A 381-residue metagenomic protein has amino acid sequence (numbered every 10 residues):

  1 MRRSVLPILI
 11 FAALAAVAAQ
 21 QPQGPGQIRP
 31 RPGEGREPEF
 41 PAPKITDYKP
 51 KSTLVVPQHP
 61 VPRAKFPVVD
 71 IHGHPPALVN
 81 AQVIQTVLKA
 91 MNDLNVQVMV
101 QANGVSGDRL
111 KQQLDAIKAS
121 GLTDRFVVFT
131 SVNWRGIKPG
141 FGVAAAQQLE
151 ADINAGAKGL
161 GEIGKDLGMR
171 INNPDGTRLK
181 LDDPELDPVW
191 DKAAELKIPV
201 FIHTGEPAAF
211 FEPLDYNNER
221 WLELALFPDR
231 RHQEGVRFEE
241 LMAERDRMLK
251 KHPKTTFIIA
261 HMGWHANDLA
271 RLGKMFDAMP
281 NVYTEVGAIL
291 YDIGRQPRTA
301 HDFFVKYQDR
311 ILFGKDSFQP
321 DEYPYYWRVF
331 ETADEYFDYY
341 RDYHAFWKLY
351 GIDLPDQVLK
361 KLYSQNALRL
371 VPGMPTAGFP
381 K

Functional and structural regions predicted by a protein language model:
M1-S4: Positively charged n-region of N-terminal signal peptides that target proteins for export
P7-A16: Bacterial N-terminal signal peptides
P22-G121, A144: An N-terminally biased module of ancient metal coordination in phosphate/nucleic-acid-related enzymes
P32-K44, Y48, L110-P228: Active-site gating/metal-coordination segments in enzymes
Q58-R63, V87-D93, K111-F126, Q147-A157 (+4 more regions): Acidic (Asp/Glu)-rich catalytic clusters
P67-G73, V98-Q101, F126-S131, L160-E162 (+4 more regions): Hydrophobic faces of well-ordered beta-strands that scaffold small-molecule active sites in alpha/beta enzyme cores
P75-V83, A102-Q112, W134-V143, K180 (+3 more regions): Acidic-and-aromatic substrate-binding clefts and catalytic sites of carbohydrate-active enzymes
Q233, R237-K381: H/E-rich (His + Asp/Glu) clusters that bind or coordinate divalent metals
